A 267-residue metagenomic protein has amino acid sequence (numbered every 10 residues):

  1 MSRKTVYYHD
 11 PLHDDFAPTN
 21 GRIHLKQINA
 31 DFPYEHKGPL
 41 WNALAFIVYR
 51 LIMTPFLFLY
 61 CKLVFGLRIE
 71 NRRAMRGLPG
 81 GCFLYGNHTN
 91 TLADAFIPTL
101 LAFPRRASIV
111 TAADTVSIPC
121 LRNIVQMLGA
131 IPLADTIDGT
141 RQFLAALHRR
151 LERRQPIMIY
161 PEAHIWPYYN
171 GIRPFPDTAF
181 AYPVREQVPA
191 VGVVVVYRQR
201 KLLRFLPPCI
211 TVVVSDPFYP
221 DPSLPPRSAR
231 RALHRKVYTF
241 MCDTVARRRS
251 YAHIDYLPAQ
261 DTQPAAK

Functional and structural regions predicted by a protein language model:
M1-F83, A93-I97, R122, M127 (+2 more regions): Membrane-anchoring hydrophobic helices of lipid-metabolizing enzymes
S2-I28, L144-K267: Non-catalytic C-terminal accessory region of glycerolipid acyltransferases and related lyso-lipid remodeling enzymes
L57, M127-A134, E162-I165: Short, basic, glycine/proline-bearing loop/turn elements
L59-F65, G86-N87, L133-D138, Y168-N170: Short, flexible loop segments at the rims of nucleotide/cofactor-binding pockets, characterized by
L63-E70, D138-R141, V195-V196: Short gly/ser/thr-rich secondary-structure transition/capping motifs
R68, S117, T140-L144, F175-P176: Amphipathic coiled-coil/heptad-repeat helices and related helical stalk/stem segments that mediate oligomerization
L78-I137: Catalytic core of membrane glycerolipid acyltransferases/transacylases, capturing the structured, soluble-facing
I131-D138, Q142, A146, E152: Helix-adjacent hinge/juxtasegments
